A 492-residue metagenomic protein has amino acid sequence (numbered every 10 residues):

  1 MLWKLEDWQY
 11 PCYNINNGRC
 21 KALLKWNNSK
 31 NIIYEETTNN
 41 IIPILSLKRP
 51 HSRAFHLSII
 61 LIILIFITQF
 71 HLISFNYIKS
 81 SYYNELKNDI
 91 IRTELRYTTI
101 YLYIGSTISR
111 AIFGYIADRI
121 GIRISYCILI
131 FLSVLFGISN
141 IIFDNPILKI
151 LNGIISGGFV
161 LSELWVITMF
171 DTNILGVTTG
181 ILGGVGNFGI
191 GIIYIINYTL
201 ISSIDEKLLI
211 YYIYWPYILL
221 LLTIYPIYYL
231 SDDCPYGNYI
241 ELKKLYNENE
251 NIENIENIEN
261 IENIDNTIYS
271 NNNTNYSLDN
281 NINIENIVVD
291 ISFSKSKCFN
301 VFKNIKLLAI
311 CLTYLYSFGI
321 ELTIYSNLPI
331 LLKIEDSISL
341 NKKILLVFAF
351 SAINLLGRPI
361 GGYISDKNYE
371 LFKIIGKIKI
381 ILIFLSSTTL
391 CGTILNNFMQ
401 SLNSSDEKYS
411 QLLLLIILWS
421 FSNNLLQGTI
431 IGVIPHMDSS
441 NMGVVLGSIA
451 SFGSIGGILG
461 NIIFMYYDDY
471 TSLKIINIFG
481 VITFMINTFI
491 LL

Functional and structural regions predicted by a protein language model:
L2-I78, F299: Cytosolic juxtamembrane N-terminal segment immediately preceding the first transmembrane helix of multi-pass
H56-N84, N88, I193-Y194, L322-P329: Extracytoplasmic
I73, L102-A111, G157, G191 (+3 more regions): Residue-level signature of mid-helix packing/kink "hotspots" within the transmembrane helices of 12-pass Major
F75-Y77, N304-G362, Q427, I431: Extracytoplasmic gate region of multi-pass secondary transporters
I108-F143: Conserved MFS/SLC helix-loop-helix module at the cytosolic interface between two early adjacent transmembrane helices
K149-V185: Cytoplasmic helix-loop-helix junction between adjacent transmembrane helices in 12-TM secondary transporters
L182-N238: Helix-loop-helix hairpin linking two adjacent transmembrane segments in secondary transporters
I375-T429: C-terminal transmembrane helical hairpin of 12-TM major facilitator-type secondary transporters
